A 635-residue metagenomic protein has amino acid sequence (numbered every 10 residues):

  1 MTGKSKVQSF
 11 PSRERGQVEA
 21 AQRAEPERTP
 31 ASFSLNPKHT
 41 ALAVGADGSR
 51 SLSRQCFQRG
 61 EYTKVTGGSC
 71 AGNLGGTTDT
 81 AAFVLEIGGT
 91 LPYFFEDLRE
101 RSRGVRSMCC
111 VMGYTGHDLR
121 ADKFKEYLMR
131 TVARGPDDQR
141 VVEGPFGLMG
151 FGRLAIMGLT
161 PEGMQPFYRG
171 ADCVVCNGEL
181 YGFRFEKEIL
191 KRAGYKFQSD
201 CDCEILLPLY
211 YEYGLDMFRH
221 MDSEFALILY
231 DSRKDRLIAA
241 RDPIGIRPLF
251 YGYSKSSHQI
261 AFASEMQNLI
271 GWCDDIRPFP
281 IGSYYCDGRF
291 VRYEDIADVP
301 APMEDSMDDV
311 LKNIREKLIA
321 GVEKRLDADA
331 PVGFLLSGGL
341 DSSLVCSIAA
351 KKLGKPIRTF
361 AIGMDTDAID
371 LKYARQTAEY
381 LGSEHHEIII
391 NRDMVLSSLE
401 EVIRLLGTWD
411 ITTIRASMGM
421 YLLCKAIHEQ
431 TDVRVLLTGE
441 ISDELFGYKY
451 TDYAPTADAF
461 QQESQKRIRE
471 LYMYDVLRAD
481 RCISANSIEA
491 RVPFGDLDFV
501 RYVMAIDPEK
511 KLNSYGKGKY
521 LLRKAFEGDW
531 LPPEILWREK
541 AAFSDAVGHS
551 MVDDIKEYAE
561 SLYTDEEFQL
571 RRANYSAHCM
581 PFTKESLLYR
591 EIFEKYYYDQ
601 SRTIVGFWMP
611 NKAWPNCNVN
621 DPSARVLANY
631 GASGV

Functional and structural regions predicted by a protein language model:
S5-E14, S32: Short, basic, low-complexity termini and linkers enriched in Ser/Thr/Gly/Pro that act as targeting/leader peptides
P11, S34, Q58, L74 (+1 more regions): Short hydrophobic targeting helices and cationic amphipathic motifs that mediate membrane/organellar targeting
A82, E86, Y93-D97, G104: Short, positively charged and aromatic/hydrophobic N-terminal segments
R103-V175, E179, P208-D305, R315-E323 (+4 more regions): N-terminal glutamine amidotransferase
G104-R106, T115-A121, R192, E212 (+5 more regions): ATP-dependent adenylate-handling active sites, centered on carboxylate activation for C-N bond formation
